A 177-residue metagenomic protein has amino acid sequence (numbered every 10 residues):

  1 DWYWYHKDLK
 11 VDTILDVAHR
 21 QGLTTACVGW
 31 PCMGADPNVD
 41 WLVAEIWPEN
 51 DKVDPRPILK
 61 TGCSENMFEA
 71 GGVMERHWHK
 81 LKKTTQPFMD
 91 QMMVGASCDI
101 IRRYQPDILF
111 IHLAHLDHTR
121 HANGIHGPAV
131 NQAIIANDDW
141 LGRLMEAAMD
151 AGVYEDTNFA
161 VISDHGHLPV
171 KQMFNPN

Functional and structural regions predicted by a protein language model:
D1-G124: His/Asp/Glu-rich, glycine-adjacent segments that coordinate divalent cations and/or stabilize oxyanion chemistry on
H6, W47-P48, V130, P169-K171: Short, charged low-complexity intrinsically disordered segments located at boundaries of structured domains
K10, M89, A129, A133 (+1 more regions): Conserved acidic
I14, M93-S97, A133, N137-L144: Alpha-helical packing segments of well-folded alpha/beta enzyme cores
L42-A44, I125-P128, F174-N177: Short secondary-structure boundary/capping segments
H112, H118, A129, L144-A147: Generic signature of intrinsically disordered, low-complexity, basic-rich segments and short cationic peptides
R120-D138: Active-site-proximal segments of metal-dependent phosphoesterases and phosphodiesterases across multiple
A136-P176: Metal-dependent active-site segment of extracytoplasmic phospho-/sulfohydrolases and closely related
